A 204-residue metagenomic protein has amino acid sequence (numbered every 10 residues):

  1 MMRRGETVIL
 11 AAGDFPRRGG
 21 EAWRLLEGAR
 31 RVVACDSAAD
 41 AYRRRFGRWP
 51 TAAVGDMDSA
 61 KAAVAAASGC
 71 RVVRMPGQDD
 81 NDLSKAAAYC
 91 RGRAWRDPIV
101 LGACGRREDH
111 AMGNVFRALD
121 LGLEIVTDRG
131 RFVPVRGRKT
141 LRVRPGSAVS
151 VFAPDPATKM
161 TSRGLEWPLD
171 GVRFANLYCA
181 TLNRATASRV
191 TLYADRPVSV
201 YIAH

Functional and structural regions predicted by a protein language model:
M1-A65: N-terminal beta-strand-loop-alpha-helix module at the start of alpha/beta ligand-binding or catalytic domains
L10-D14, L101-G105, D128, D195 (+1 more regions): Structural motif
R18-G19, D80-S84, R107-M112: Short glycine/serine/threonine-rich phosphate/pyrophosphate-binding segments that cradle anionic phosphate groups
R48-A53, A66-M75, L123, K139: Active-site regions of enzymes building and remodeling cell-envelope glycoconjugates
G69-A94: Short phosphate-binding loop-to-helix
C90-V135: Anionic-ligand-binding alpha/beta catalytic cores of soluble enzymes and soluble regulatory domains that recognize
V135-H204: Long, charged alpha-helical interface segments
